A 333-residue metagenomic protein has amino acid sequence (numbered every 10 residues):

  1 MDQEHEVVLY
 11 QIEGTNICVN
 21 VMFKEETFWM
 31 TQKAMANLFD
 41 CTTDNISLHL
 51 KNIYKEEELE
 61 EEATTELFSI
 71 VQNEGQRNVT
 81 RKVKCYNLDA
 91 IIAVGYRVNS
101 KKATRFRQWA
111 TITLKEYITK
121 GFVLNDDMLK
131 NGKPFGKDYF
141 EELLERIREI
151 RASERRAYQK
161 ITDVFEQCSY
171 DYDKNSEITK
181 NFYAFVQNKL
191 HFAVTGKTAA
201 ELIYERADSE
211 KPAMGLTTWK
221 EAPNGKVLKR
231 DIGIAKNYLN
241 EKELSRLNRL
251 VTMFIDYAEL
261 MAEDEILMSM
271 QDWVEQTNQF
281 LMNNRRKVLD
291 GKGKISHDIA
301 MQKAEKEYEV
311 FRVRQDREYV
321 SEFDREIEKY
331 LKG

Functional and structural regions predicted by a protein language model:
M1-S153: An anion-engaging/catalytic patch
V98-G333: Positively charged, phosphate-engaging catalytic surfaces used for nucleic-acid and nucleotide handling
